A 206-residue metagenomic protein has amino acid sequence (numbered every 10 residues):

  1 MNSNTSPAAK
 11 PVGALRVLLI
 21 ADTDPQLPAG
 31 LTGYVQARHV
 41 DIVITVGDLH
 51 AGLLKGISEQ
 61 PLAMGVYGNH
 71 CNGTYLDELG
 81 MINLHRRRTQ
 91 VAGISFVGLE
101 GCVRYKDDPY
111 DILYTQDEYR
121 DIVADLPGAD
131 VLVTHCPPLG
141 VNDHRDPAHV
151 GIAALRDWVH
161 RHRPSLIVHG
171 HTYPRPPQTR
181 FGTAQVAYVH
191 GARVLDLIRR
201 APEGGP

Functional and structural regions predicted by a protein language model:
M1-S58, D125-G128, R200: N-terminal active-site segment of His-dependent metallophosphoesterases
A8-K10, V17, T23-L27, M64-A154: Conserved catalytic scaffold of divalent metal-dependent phosphoesterases
V12, R38, S58-Q60, D77-L79 (+4 more regions): Short, well-ordered coil/turn elements that cap or connect secondary structure elements
D22, V43, D48, G68 (+5 more regions): Divalent metal-coordination and catalytic microenvironments
T32, Q36, Q116-A124, H160: Amphipathic, non-transmembrane alpha-helical secondary structure
H39, E118-D121, L126-G128, R193-V194 (+1 more regions): A structural signal for the main folded, soluble domain(s) of proteins
L49, P138, Y173: Flexible, active-site-proximal loop/turn residues at the rims of small-molecule/cofactor binding pockets and catalytic
L62-V66, H70-C71, L76-D77, M81 (+2 more regions): Conserved beta-sheet core of the metallophosphoesterase superfamily
